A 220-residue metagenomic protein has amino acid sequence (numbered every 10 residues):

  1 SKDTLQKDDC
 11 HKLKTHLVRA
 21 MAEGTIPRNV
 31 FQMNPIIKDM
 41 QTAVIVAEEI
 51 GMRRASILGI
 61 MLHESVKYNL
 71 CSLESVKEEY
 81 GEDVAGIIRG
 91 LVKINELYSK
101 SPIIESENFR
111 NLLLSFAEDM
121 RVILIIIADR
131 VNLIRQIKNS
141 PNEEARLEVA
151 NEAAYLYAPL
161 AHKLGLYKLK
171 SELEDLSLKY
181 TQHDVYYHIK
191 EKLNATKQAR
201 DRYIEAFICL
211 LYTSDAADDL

Functional and structural regions predicted by a protein language model:
D3-I36: Conserved N-terminal diphosphate/IPP-binding helix and adjacent helical/loop segment of trans-prenyltransferase domains
D9, K38, L169, Y203 (+1 more regions): Hydrophobic (often cysteine-bearing) scaffold residues that line and stabilize catalytic clefts of nucleotide/cofactor
T15, R19, E152-L156, A206: A non-catalytic, amphipathic alpha-helix used as a structural packing/dimerization or gating element in enzyme scaffolds
M33-K192, T196: Divalent metal-dependent catalytic cores for phosphoryl transfer on phosphate-bearing substrates
L193, A199-L211: Helical scaffold of the NTase/Pol beta-like nucleotidyltransferase catalytic core
Y212-A217: Conserved small/polar residues in nucleotide/adenosyl-binding loops
L220: Extended, polar beta-sheet/loop recognition surfaces of beta-rich domains that mediate binding to diverse ligands
